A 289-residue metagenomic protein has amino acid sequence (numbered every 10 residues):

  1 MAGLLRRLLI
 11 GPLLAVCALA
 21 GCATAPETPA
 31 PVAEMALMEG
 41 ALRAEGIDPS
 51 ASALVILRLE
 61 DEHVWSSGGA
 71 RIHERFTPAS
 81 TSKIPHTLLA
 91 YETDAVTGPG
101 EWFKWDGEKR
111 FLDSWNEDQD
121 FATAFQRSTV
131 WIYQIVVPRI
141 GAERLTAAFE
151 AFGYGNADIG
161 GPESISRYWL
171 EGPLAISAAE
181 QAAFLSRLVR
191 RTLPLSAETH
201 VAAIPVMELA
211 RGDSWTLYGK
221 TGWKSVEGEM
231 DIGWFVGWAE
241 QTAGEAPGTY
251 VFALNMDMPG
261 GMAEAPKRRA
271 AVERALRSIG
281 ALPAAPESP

Functional and structural regions predicted by a protein language model:
M1-P12: Bacterial N-terminal signal peptides that target proteins for export
L19-G21: C-terminal motif of bacterial Sec signal peptides marking the signal peptidase cleavage site
A23-L42, P138-E143, V189-T216, T221-P289: Structured C-terminal helix/loop/strand segments within mature extracytoplasmic catalytic/sensor domains
A25-T77: Beta-lactamase-like hydrolase cores
A51, D113, D120-F121, I135-L185 (+1 more regions): Mid-domain, small-residue-enriched loop/turn segments at the edges of structured enzyme/sensor domains
S67-H73, E117-D118, Q126-Y133, G161-W169 (+1 more regions): Flexible glycine/proline-enriched surface loops and loop-helix/loop-strand junctions
R75-P99, A124, Q181, F252: Active-site SXXK
E92-E108, L195-H200: Short, well-structured active-site flanking segments
